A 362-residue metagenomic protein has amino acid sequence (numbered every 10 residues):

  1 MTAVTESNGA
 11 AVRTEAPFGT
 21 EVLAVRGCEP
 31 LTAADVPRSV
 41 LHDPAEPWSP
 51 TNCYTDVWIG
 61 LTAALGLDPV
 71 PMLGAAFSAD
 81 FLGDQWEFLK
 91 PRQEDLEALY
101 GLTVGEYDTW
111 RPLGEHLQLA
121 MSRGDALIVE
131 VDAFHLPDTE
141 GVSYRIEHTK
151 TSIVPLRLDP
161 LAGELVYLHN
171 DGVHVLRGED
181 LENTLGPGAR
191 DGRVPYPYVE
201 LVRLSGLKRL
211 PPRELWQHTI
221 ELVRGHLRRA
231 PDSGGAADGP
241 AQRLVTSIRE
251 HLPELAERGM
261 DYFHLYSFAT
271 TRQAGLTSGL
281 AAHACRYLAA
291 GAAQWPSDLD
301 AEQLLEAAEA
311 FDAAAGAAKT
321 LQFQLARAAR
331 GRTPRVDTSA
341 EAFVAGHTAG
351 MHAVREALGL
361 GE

Functional and structural regions predicted by a protein language model:
T2-E115, P212-T219: Cysteine-nucleophile protease catalytic domains, especially the papain-like/related folds used in DUB/UBL proteases
L23, G27-A34, H264, T271-S278: Short, structured interface segments that constitute the first stable element of a domain
L41-T51, D56-G83, W110-A162, V166-H169 (+1 more regions): Active-site-adjacent substructure of cysteine-protease-like catalytic cores
A64, D68, G124, I128 (+7 more regions): Short secondary-structure junctions and interdomain/linker hinges
P91-D95, P112, H116, D180 (+6 more regions): Exposed alpha-helical structural elements
S122-P137, D180-R193, H218, E356: A short, terminal or domain-edge coil/loop segment
P160-Q273, T277: Noncatalytic regulatory segments and standalone regulatory/sensor domains
Y266-E362: Charged, long alpha-helical assembly modules
